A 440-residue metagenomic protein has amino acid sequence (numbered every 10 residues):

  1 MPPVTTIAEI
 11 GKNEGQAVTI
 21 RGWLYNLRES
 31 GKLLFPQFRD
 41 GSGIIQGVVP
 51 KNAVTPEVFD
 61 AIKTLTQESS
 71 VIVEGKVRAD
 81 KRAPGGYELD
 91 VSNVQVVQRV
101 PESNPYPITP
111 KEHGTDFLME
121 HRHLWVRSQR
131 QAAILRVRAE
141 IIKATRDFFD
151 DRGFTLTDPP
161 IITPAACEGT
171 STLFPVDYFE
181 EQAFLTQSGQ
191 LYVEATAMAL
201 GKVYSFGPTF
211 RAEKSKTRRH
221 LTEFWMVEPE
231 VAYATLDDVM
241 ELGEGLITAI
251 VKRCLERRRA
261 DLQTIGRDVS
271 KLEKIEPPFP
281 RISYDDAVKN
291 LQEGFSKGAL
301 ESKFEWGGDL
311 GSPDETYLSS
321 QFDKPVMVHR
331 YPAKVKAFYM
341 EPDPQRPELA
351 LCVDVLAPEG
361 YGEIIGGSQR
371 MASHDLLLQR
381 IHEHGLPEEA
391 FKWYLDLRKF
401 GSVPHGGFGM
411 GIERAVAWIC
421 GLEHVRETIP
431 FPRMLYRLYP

Functional and structural regions predicted by a protein language model:
P2-A232, A417: Class II aminoacyl-tRNA synthetase-like tRNA-binding/catalytic domains
N13, Q131, L135, A183-T186 (+7 more regions): Hydrophobic alpha-helical scaffolding
L27-S30, D151, T196-G201, A249-R257 (+2 more regions): Secondary-structure transition/capping motifs at alpha-helix termini and the adjoining loop/turn into the next element
P105-P107, R138, T155-I162, G207-P208 (+6 more regions): Short coil/turn segments at secondary-structure boundaries
E140, A144, L242-A249, D286 (+1 more regions): Long, highly charged amphipathic alpha-helices
A166-T172, L246-G360, E383-V403: Metal-assisted phosphate- and nucleotidyl-transfer catalytic regions
M198-P208, T217, L221-T235, D323-P440: TRNA-recognition modules of translation machinery and tRNA-sensing kinases, especially anticodon-binding
L200, V227, T235-E256: His/Asp/Glu-rich mid-to-C-terminal helical/loop segments that flank catalytic regions of hydrolases
